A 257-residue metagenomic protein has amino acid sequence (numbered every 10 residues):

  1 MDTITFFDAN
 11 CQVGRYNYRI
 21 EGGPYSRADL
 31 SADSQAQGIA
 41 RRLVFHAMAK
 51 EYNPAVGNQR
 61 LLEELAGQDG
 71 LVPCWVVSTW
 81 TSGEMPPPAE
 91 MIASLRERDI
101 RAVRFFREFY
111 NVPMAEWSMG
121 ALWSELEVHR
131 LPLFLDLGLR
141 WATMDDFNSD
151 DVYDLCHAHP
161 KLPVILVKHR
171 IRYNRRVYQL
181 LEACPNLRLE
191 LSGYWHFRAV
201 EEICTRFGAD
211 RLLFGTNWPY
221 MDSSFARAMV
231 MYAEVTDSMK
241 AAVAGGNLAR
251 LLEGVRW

Functional and structural regions predicted by a protein language model:
M1-G22, N58, L62-V77, P185: Mobile, glycine- and charge-enriched loop segments and immediately flanking short secondary-structure elements within
M1-Y16, G23-R41, A209-R211, S224-W257: Mid-to-C-terminal alpha-helical segments outside catalytic/metal-binding sites
N10, S34, L61, V103 (+5 more regions): Conserved, mostly hydrophobic/aromatic
Q12-Y18, A47-A49, V76-W80, F106-Y110 (+4 more regions): Active-site beta-loop-alpha junctions enriched in small/polar residues
P24-A47, E51, G57-G67, A93-S94: Alpha-helical scaffold segments that flank or form the walls of functional sites
D29, R60, E90, A121 (+5 more regions): Alpha-helical elements of Rossmann-like donor-binding domains used by nucleotide-donor carbohydrate transfer enzymes
R41, V56-F134, R140-W141: Active-site gating/metal-coordination segments in enzymes
R101-A102, A115-L213: Catalytic pocket-lining loop regions of alpha/beta-barrel enzymes, especially the amidohydrolase/enolase/GH5 lineages
